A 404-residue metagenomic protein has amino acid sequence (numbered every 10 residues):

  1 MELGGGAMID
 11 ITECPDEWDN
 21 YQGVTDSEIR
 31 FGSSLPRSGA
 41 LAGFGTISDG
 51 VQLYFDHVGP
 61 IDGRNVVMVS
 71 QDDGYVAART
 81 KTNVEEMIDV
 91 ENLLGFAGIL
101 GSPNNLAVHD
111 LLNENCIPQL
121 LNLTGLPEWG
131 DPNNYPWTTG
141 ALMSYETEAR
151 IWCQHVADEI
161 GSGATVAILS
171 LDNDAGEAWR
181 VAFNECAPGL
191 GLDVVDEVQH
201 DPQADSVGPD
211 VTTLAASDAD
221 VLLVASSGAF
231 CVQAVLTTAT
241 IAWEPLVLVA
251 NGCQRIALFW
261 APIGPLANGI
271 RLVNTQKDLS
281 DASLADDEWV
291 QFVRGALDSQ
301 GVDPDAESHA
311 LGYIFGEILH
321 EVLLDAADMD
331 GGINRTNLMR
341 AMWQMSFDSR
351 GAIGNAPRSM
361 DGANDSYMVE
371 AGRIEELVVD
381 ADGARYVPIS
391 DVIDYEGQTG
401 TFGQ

Functional and structural regions predicted by a protein language model:
M1-L35, D49, M345, G354 (+1 more regions): Extracytoplasmic low-complexity, Pro/Thr/Ser/Ala/Gly-rich segments that lie immediately after a secretion/anchoring
M8, E13-Q52, Q71-A77, L100-G101 (+3 more regions): Extracytoplasmic "Venus flytrap"
D16-E17, L93-V198, L246-L272: Extracytoplasmic ligand/sensor domains, especially the bilobed periplasmic-binding protein
E17, A42-Q52, P60-D131, A141 (+2 more regions): Beta-alpha junction/loop-to-helix N-cap segments that form part of ligand/metal-binding clefts
G43-G59, R79, E148-W152, D174-D193 (+1 more regions): Short, solvent-exposed amphipathic alpha-helices that sit in or adjacent to ligand/effector-binding or catalytic
T80, G140-T165, S206-G208, C231 (+2 more regions): Hydrophobic alpha-helical segments within soluble ligand-binding/sensing domains
T238-Y313, I389-G403: Extracellular/periplasmic periplasmic-binding protein-like sensory domains
S299-H309, H320-A384: Segments of small-molecule ligand-sensing domains
